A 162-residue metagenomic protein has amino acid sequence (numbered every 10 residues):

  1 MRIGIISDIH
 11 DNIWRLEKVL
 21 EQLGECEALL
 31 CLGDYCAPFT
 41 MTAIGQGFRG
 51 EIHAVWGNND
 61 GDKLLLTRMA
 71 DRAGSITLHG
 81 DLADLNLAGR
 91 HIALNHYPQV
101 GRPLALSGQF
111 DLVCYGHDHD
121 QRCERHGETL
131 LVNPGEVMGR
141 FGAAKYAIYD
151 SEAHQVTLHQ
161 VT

Functional and structural regions predicted by a protein language model:
R2-N86: Core catalytic region of metal-dependent phosphoesterases/phosphodiesterases, especially metallo-beta-lactamase-like
E51-H53, H91-A93, Y97-Q155, H159: Conserved beta-sheet core of the metallophosphoesterase superfamily
L87, Q160-T162: Short acidic, glycine-rich loop/turn motifs
